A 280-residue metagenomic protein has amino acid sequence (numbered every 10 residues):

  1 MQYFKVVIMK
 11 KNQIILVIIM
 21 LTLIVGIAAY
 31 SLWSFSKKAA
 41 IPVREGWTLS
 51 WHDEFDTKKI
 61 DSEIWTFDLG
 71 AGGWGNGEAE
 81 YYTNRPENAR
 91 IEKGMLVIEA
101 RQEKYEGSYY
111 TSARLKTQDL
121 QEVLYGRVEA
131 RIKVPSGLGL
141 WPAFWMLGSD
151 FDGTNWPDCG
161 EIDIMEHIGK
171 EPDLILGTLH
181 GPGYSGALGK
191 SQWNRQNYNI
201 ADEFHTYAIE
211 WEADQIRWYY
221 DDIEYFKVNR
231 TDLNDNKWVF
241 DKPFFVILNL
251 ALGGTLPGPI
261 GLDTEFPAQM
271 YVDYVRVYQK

Functional and structural regions predicted by a protein language model:
M1-I8: Short, Lys/Arg-enriched N-terminal segments with co-localized hydrophobic residues within the first ~10-30 amino acids
N12, L16-I19, A29-K280: GH16 jelly-roll
L23-I27: Hydrophobic core
